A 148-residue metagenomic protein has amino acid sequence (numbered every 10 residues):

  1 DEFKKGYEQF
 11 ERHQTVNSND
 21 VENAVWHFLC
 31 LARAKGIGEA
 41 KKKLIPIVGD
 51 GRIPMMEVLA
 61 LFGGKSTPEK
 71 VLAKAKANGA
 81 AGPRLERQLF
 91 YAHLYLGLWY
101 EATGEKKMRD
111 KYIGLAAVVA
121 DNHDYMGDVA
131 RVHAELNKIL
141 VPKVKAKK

Functional and structural regions predicted by a protein language model:
D1-L31: Internal catalytic or translocation cores that form aromatic/hydrophobic pockets or channels for amphipathic metabolites
K5-R12, I37-D50, E69-G82, M108-L115 (+1 more regions): Alpha-helical repeat scaffolds
S18, V48-R52, R87, D121: Short coil turns that delineate tetratricopeptide repeat
D20-E22, G82, L89, G127: Residues that mark the junctions of alpha-helical repeat units in TPR/alpha-solenoid scaffolds
V25, R87-L98: Alpha-helical tetratricopeptide repeat
